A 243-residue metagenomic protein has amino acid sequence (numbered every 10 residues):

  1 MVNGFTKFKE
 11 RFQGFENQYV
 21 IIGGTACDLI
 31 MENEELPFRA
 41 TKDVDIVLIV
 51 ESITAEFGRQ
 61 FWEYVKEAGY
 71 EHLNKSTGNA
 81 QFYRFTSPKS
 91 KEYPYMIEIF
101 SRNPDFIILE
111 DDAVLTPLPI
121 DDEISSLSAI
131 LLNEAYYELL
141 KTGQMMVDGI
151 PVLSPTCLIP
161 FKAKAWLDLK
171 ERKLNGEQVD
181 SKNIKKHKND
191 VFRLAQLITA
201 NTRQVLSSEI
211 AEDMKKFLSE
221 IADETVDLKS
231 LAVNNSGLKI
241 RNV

Functional and structural regions predicted by a protein language model:
M1-V243: Compositionally biased terminal segments of proteins
